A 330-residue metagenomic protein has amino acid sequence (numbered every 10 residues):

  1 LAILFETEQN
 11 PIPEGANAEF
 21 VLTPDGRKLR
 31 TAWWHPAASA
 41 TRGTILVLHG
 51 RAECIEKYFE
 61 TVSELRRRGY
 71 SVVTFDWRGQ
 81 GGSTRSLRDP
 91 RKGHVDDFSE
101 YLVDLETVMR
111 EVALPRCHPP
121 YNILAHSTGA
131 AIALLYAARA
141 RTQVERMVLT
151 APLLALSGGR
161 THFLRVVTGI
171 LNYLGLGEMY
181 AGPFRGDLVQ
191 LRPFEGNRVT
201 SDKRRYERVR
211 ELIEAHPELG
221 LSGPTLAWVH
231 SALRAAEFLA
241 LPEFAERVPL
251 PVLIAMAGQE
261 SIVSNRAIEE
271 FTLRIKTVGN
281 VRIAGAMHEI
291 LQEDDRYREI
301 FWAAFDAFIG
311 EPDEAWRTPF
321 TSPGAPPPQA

Functional and structural regions predicted by a protein language model:
L1-L22, R27-A37, A330: An N-terminal hydrophobic leader/cap segment in hydrolases
R42, L48-E53: Active-site glycine-rich loops that stabilize anionic/oxyanionic intermediates across multiple enzyme folds
I55, V62-R88: Conserved alpha/beta-hydrolase
G93-A113: Alpha/beta-hydrolase active-site loop
T128, I132-G220: Alpha/beta-hydrolase-fold enzymes
V248, I254-M256: Short beta-strand/loop motif that positions the catalytic acidic residue of the alpha/beta-hydrolase fold
L250, V263-L273: Short alpha-helix in the alpha/beta-hydrolase fold that links the catalytic acid
A284-A330: Catalytic active-site module of serine/aspartate enzymes centered on a nucleophile-bearing elbow/loop
